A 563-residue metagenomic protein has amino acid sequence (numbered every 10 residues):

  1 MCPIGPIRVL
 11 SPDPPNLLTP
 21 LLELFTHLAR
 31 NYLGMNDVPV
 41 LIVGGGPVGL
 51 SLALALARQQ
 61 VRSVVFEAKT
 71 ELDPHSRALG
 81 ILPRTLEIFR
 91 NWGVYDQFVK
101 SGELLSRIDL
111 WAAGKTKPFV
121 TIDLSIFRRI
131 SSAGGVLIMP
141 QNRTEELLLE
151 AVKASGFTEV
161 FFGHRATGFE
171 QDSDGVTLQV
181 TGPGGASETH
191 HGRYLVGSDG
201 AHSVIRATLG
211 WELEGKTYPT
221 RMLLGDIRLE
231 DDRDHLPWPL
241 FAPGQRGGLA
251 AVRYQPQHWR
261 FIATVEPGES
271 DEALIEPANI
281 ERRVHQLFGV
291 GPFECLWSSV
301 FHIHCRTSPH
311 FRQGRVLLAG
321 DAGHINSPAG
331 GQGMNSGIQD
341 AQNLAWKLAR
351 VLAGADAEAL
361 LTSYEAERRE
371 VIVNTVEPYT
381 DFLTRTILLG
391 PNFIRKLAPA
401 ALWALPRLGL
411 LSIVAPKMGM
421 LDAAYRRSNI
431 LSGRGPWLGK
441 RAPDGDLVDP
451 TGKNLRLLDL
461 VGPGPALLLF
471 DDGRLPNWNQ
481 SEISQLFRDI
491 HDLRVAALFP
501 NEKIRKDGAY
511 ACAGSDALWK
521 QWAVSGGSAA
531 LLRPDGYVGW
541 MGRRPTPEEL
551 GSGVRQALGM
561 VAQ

Functional and structural regions predicted by a protein language model:
D13, L17-P39, V43, R58-Q59 (+8 more regions): Helical substrate-recognition/capping region of FAD-dependent monooxygenase/halogenase enzymes
G49-L50: N-terminal Rossmann-fold NAD(P) dinucleotide-binding loop
A57-R77: Glycine-rich FAD pyrophosphate-binding loop
R77, L82-A151: Active-site-adjacent segment of FAD-dependent monooxygenases/related oxidoreductases
L149-A151, S173-T177, A186, Y194 (+1 more regions): Conserved FAD-binding catalytic core of PHBH/FMO-like flavoproteins
F162-G175: A conserved short coil-to-beta-strand element within the FAD-binding core of flavoproteins
Q257, A273-S336, D356, L361 (+2 more regions): FAD/FMN-dependent oxidoreductases across multiple families
